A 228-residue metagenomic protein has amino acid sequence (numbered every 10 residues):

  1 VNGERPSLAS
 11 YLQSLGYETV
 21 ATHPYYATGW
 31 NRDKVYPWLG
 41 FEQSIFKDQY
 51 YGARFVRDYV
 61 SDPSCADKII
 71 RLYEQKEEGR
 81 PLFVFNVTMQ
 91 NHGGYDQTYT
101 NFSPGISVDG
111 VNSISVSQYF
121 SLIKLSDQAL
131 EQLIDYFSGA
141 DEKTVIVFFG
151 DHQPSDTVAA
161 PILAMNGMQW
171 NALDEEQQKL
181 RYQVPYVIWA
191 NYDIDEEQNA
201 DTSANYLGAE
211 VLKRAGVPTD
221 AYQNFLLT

Functional and structural regions predicted by a protein language model:
V1-T228: Solvent-exposed soluble domains appended to multi-pass membrane proteins
